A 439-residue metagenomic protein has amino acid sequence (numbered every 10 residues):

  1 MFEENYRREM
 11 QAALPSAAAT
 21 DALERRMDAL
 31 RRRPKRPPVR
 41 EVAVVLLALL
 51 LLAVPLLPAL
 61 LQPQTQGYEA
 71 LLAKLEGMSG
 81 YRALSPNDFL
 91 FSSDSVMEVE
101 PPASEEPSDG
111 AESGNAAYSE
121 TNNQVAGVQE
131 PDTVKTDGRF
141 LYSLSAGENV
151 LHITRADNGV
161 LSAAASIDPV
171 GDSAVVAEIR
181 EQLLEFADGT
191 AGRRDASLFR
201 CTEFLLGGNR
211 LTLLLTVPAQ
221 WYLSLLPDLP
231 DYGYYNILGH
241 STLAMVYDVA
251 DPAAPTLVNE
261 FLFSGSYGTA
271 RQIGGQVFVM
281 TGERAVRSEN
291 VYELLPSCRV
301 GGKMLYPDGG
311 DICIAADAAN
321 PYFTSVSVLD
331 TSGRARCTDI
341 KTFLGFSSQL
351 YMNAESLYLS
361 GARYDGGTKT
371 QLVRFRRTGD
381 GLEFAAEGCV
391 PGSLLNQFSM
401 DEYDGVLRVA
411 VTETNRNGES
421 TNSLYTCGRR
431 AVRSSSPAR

Functional and structural regions predicted by a protein language model:
M1-R36: Disordered, charged N-terminal biogenesis/targeting segments of membrane/secreted proteins
Q11, L51-V54, D251: Generic N-terminal simple sequence motifs
A19-L30, R40-Q64: Single-pass transmembrane signal-anchor helices and their membrane-water interface zones
R32, V45-P55, E100-S104, E130 (+1 more regions): N-terminal targeting leader peptides, primarily classical Sec-type signal peptides for secretion
P38-V39, N417: Alpha-solenoid helical-repeat scaffolds
L60-R439: Beta-sheet-rich non-transmembrane sensory/scaffold domains
